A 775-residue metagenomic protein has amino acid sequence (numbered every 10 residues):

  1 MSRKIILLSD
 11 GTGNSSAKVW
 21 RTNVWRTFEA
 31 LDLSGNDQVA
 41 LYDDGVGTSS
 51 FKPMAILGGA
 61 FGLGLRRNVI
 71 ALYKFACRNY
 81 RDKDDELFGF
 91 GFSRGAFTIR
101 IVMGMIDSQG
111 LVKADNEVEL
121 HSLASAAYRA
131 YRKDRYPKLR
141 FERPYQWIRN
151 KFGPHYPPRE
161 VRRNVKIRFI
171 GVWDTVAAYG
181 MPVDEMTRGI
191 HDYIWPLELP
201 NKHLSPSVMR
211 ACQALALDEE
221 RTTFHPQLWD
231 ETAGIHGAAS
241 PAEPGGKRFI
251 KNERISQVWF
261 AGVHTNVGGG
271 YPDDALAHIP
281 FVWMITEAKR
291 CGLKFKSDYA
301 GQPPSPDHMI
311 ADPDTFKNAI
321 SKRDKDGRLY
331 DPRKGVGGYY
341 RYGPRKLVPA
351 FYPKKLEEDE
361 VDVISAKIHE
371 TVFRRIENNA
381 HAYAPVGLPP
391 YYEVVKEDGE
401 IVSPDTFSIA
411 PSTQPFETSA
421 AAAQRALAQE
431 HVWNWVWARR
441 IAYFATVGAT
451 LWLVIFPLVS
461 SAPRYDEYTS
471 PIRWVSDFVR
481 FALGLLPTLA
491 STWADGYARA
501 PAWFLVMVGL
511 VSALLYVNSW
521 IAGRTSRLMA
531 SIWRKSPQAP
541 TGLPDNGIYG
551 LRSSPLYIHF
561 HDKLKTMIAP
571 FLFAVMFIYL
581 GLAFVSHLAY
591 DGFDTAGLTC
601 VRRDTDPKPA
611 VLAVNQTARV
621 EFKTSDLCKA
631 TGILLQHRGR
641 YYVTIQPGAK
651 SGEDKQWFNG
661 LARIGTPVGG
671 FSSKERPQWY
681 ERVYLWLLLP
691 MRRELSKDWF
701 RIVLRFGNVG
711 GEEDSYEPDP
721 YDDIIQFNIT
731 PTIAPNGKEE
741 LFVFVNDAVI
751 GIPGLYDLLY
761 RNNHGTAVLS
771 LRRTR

Functional and structural regions predicted by a protein language model:
M1-C600: Active-site- or binding-pocket-proximal scaffold segments within functional domains
G581-R775: Gly-Asp-aromatic-enriched flexible segments
